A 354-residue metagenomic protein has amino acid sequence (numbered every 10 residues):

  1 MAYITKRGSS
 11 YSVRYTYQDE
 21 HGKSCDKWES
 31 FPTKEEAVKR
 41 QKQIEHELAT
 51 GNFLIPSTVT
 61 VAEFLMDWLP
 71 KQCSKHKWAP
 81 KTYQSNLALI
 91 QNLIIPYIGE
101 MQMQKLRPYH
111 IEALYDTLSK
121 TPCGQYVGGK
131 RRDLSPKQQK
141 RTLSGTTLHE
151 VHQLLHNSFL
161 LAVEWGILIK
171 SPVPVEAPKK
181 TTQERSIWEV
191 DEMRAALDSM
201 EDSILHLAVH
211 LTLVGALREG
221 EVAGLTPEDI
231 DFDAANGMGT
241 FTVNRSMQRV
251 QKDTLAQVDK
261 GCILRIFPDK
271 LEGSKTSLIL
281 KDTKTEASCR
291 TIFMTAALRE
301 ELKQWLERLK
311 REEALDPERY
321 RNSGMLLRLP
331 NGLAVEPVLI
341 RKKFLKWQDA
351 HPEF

Functional and structural regions predicted by a protein language model:
A2-T58, K77, T283-T285: Short, surface-exposed polybasic/aromatic micro-patch for ligand or macromolecular engagement
S12-R14, A177, E192, L225-R311 (+1 more regions): Conserved tyrosine-mediated DNA breakage-rejoining catalytic core shared by Y-recombinases
S57-V163, S323-L326, R341, L345: Short, Lys/Arg-enriched alpha-helical recognition elements, typified by the DNA-recognition helix
M66, K105-P108, K120, I169 (+3 more regions): Phosphate-coordinating loops and pocket residues in cytosolic domains that bind phosphorylated ligands
I94, I111, L155-S158, G166 (+4 more regions): Conserved hydrophobic/aromatic pocket- or pore-lining residues that grip, position, or stack substrates in active sites
C123-G124, D198, D202-L205, G215 (+2 more regions): Short, basic (Lys/Arg/His-rich) helix/loop patches that form interaction surfaces in the mid-to-C-terminal regions
G124-R132, P136-V151, E164-L225, A235-M238 (+3 more regions): Basic, Lys/Arg- and aromatic-enriched nucleic-acid-binding interface segment
L160-I169, Q304-E307: Arg/Lys-rich amphipathic alpha helix in sigma70-family domain 2
